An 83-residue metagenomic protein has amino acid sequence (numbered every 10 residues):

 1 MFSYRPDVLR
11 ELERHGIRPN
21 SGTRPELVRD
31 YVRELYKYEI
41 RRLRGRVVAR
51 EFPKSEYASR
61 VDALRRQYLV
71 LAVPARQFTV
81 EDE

Functional and structural regions predicted by a protein language model:
M1-Y31, A75-E83: Long, non-catalytic architectural segments outside compact domain cores
V32-I40: Short amphipathic alpha-helical heptad-repeat segments
G45-E51: A short, exposed loop/beta-hairpin motif centered on an aromatic-Gly-Thr core
K54-A63: Short, charged, amphipathic alpha-helical segments
Q67-A75: Short arginine-rich
